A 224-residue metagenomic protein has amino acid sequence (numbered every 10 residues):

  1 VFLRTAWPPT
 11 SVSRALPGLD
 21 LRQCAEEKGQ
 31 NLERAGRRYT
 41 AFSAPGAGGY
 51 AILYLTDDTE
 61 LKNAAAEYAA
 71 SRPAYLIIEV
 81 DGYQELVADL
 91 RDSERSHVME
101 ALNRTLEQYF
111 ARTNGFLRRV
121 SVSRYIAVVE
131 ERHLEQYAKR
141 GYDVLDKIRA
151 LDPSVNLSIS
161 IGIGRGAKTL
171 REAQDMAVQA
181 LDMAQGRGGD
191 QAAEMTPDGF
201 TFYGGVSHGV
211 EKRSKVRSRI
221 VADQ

Functional and structural regions predicted by a protein language model:
V1-G29, R95, M99: PAS-family sensory domains
L19-N63, L157-G162: PAS-family sensory/regulatory modules and their coupling/dimerization elements
R38, R217-Q224: Active-site core of bacterial EAL-family cyclic-dinucleotide phosphodiesterase domains
T40, F116-V128, L151-Q179, G189-D198: A short glycine-enriched loop-to-beta-strand structural element that forms part of the catalytic core of nucleotide
G48-S93, G186, D198-K215: Sensory coupling linkers of modular signal transduction proteins
A66-Y68, A138, Y142-L145, G166-Q191 (+1 more regions): Catalytic-core segments of nucleotide cyclases and related cyclic-nucleotide turnover enzymes
A70-Y125, V129-R132: Catalytic NTP-binding/metal-coordinating core of nucleotidyl cyclase/transferase enzymes
N103-N114, H133-L157, Q174-M183: Alpha-helical scaffold within the catalytic cores of cyclic-nucleotide enzymes
